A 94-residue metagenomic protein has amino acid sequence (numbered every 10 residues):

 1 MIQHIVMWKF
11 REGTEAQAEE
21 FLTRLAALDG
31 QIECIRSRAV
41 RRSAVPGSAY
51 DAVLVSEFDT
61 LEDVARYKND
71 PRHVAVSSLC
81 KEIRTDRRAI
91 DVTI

Functional and structural regions predicted by a protein language model:
M1-A52, D59-N69, V92-I94: Short S/T/G/P-rich N-terminal loop/turn motif that feeds into the first structured element of a domain
D29-I32, V74-S77, R84: A common structural junction motif
V45-G47, C80-I83: Sterically constrained small-residue positions within well-ordered secondary structures of folded domains
K68, S77-C80: Short, flexible helix/strand-to-coil boundary loops that buttress conserved ligand/catalytic motifs in alpha/beta
K81-I94: Charge-dense polyanion-binding interfaces
